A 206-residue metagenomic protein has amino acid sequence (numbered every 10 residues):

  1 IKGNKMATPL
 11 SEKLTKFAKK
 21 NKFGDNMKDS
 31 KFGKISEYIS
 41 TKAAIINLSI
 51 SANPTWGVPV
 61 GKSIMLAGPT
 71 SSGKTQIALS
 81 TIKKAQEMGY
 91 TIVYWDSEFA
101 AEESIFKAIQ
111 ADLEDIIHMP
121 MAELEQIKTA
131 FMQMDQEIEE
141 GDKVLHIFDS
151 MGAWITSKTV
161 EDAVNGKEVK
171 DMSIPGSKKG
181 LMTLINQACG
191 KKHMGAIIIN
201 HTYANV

Functional and structural regions predicted by a protein language model:
I1-M6: Short, Lys/Arg-enriched N-terminal segments with co-localized hydrophobic residues within the first ~10-30 amino acids
A7-I116, F131-Q136: The Walker A/P-loop phosphate-binding site
M121-V206: P-loop NTPase motor core
